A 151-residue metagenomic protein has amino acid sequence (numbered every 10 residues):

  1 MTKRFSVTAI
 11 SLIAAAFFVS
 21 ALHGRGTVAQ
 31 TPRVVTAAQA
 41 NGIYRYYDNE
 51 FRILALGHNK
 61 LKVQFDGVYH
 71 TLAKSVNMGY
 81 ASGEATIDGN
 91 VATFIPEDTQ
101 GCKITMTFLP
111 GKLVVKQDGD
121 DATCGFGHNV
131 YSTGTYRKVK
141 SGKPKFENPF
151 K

Functional and structural regions predicted by a protein language model:
T2-L12: Bacterial N-terminal signal peptides that target proteins for export
F17-G26: C-terminal segment of classical bacterial N-terminal signal peptides
P32-R52, S132-K151: Tryptophan-anchored aromatic micro-motifs
T36-R45, H58-K62, T86-I95: Short, hydrophobic/aromatic-rich segments at coil-to-beta transitions
Y46, I53, K62-G67, A92-P96 (+2 more regions): Short hydrophobic/aromatic-rich beta-strand segments that constitute the beta-sheet cores of beta-sandwich/beta-barrel
N49-D88: N-terminal glycine/threonine-rich, aromatic-flanked beta-hairpin/loop signature
L54-K60, E84-V91, T107-K112, K138-G142: A short, structured loop/turn motif at beta-sheet edges
A122-N129: Short, exposed beta-strand-loop hairpins at the edges of beta-sheets in extracellular/periplasmic proteins
